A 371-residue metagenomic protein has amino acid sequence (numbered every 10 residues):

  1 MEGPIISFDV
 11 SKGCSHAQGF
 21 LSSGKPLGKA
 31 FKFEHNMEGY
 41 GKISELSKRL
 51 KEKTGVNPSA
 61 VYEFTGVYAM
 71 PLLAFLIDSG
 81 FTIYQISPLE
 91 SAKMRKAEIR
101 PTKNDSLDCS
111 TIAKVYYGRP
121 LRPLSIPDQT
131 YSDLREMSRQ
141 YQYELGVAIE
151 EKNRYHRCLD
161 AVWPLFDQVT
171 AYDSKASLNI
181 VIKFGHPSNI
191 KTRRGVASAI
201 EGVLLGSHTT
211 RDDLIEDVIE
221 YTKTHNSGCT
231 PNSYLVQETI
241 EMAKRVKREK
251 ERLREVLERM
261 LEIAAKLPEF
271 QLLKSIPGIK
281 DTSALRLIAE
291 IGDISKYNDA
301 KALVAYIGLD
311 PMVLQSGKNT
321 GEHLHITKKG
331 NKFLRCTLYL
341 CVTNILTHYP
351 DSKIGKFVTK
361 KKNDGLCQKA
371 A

Functional and structural regions predicted by a protein language model:
M1-A371: A detector of single, family-specific signature residues that are central to catalytic or substrate-handling motifs
